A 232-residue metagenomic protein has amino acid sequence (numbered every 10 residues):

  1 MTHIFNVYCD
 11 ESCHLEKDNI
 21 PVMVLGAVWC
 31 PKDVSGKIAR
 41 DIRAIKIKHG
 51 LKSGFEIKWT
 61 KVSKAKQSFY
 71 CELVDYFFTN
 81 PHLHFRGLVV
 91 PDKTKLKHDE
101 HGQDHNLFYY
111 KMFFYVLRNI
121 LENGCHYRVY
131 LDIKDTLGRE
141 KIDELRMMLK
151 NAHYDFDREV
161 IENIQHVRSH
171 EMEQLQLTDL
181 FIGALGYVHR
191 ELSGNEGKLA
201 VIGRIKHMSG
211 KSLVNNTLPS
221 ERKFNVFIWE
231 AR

Functional and structural regions predicted by a protein language model:
M1-R232: Phosphate-ester processing/binding pockets and catalytic centers
